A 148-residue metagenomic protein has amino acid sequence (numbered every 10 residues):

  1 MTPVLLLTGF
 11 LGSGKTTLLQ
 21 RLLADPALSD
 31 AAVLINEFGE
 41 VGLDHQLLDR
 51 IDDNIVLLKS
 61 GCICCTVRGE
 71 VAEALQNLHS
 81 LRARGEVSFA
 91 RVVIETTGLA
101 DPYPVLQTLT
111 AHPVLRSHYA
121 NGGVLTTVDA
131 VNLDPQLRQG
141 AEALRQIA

Functional and structural regions predicted by a protein language model:
T2-T8, S13, T17-E142: Nucleotide-state-sensitive switch-loop elements of NTP-binding domains
L144-A148: Canonical P-loop GTPase G-domain recognition
